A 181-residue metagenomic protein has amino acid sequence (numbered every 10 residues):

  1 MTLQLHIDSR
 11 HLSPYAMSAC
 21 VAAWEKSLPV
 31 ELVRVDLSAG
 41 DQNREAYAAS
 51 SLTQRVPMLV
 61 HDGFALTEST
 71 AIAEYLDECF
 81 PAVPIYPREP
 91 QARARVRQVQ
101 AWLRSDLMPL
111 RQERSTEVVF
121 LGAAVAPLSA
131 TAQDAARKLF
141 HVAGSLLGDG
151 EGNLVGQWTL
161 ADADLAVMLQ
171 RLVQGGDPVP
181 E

Functional and structural regions predicted by a protein language model:
M1-A130: GST-like domain detector, emphasizing the conserved glutathione-binding G-site in the N-terminal thioredoxin-like
L103-E181: GST-like fold's C-terminal all-alpha helical module
